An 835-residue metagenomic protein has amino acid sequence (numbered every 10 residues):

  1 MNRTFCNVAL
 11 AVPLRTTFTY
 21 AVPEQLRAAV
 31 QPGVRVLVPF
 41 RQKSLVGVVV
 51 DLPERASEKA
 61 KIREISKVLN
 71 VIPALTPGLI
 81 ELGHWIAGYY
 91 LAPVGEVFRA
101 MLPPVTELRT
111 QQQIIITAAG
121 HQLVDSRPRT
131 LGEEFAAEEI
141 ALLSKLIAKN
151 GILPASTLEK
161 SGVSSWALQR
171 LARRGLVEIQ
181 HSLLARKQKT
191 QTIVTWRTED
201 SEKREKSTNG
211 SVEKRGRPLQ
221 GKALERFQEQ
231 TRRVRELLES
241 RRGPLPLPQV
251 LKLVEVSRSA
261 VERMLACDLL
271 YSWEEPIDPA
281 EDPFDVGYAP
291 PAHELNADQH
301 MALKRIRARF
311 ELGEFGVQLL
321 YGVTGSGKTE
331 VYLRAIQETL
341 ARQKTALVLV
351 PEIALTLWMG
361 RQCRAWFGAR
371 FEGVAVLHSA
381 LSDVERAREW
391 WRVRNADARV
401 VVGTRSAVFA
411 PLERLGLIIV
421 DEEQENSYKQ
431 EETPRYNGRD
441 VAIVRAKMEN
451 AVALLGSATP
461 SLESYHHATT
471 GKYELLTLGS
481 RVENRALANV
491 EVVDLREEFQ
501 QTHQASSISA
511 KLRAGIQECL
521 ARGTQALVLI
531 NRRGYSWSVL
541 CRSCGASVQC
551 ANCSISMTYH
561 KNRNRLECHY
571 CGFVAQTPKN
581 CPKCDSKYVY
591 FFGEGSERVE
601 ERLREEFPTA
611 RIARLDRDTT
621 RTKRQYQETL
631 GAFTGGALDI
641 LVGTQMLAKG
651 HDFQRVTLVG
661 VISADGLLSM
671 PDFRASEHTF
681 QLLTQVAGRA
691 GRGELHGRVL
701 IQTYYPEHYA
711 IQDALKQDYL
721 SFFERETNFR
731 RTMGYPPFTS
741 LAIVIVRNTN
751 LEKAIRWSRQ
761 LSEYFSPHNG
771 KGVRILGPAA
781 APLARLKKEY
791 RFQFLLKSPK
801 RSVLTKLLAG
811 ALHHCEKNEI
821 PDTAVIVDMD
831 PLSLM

Functional and structural regions predicted by a protein language model:
M1-S457, T469-R485, H768, L795 (+1 more regions): Accessory, non-ATPase domains that flank or precede helicase/AAA+ motor cores in DNA-metabolism machines
P13-R15, Q25, S44, G545 (+3 more regions): A generic structural motif
P290-N296, H300-K304, G313-I755, P767 (+6 more regions): Inter-lobe coupling/hinge segments of SF2-like helicase ATPases
R759-Y764: Long hydrophobic segments that form regular secondary structure
L776: A C-terminal functional module that forms or caps the active site or interfaces directly with catalytic machinery
E789: Juxtacatalytic substrate-recognition/specificity segment
